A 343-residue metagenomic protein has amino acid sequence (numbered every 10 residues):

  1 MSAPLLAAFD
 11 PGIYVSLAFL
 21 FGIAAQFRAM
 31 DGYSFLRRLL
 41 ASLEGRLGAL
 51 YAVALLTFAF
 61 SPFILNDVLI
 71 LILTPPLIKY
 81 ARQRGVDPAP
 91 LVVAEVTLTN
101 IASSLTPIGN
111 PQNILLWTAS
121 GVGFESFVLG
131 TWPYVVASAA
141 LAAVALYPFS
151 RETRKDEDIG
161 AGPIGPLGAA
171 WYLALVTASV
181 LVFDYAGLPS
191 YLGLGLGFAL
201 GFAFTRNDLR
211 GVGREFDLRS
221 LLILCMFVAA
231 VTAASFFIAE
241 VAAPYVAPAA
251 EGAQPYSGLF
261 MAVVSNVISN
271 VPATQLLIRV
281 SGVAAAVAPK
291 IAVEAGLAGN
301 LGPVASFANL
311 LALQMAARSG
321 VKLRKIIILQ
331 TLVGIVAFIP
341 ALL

Functional and structural regions predicted by a protein language model:
M1, A18-A25, T57-F58, V136-Y147 (+6 more regions): Hydrophobic core segments of alpha-helical transmembrane domains in multi-pass membrane transport and ion-translocation
S2-I13, F124-Y134, G160-I164, L181-G193 (+4 more regions): Interfacial loop-to-helix junctions that mark the boundaries of transmembrane helices in multi-pass membrane
A7, F60-L98, P111-L129, A229-K322: Membrane-interfacial helix-loop connectors
L20-A25, L56-N66, L98-T106, P133-A142 (+2 more regions): Helix-loop-helix module between adjacent transmembrane segments
I23, V86, E125-W171, A186 (+1 more regions): Juxtamembrane and boundary regions of transmembrane helices in multi-pass small-molecule transporters and channels
A24-L39, I78-Q83, A145-E157, G201-G213 (+1 more regions): C-terminal ends of transmembrane helices
A25, M30, R37-L39, A49 (+2 more regions): Transmembrane helical segments that form the transport core of multi-pass membrane transport proteins
G45-A54, E95-T106, I164-V176, R219-A234 (+2 more regions): Small-residue-rich segments of transmembrane alpha-helices in multi-pass membrane proteins, especially helix faces
